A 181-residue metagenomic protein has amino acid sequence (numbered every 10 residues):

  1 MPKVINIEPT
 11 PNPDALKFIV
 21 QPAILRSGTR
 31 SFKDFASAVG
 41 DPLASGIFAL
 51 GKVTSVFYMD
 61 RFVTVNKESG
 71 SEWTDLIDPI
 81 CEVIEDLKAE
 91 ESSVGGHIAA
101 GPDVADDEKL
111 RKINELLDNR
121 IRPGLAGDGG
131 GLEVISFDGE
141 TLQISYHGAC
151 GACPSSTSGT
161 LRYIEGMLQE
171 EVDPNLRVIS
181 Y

Functional and structural regions predicted by a protein language model:
M1-Y181: Domain-level signature for proteins that mediate thiol-based redox and metal-cofactor handling
